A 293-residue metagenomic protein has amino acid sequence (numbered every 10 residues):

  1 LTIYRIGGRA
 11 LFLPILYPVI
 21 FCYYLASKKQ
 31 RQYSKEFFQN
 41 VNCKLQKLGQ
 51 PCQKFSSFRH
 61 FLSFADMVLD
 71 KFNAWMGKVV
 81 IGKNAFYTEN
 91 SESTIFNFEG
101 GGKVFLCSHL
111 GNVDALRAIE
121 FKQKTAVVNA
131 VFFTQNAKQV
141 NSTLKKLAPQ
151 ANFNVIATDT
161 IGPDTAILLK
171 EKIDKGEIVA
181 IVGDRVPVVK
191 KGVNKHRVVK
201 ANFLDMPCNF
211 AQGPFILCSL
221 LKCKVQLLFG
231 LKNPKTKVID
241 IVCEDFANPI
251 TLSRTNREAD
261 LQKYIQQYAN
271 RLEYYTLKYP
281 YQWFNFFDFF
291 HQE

Functional and structural regions predicted by a protein language model:
L1-C107, N112, L144-K146: Membrane-anchoring hydrophobic helices of lipid-metabolizing enzymes
F21-C22, V131, I156, K200-F203 (+1 more regions): Short, contiguous strand/loop micro-motifs
S56-H60, D66-M67, G101-T160, K191-V199: Catalytic core of membrane glycerolipid acyltransferases/transacylases, capturing the structured, soluble-facing
N84-T88, L110, A137, D159-P163 (+2 more regions): A conditional alpha-helix N-cap/helix-loop micro-motif detector
N90, V131-F133, I156-T158, E244-F246 (+1 more regions): Conserved beta-strand termini and adjacent loop/short-helix elements that scaffold enzyme active sites in alpha/beta
G102, K122, K146, Q150 (+1 more regions): Non-catalytic C-terminal accessory region of glycerolipid acyltransferases and related lyso-lipid remodeling enzymes
